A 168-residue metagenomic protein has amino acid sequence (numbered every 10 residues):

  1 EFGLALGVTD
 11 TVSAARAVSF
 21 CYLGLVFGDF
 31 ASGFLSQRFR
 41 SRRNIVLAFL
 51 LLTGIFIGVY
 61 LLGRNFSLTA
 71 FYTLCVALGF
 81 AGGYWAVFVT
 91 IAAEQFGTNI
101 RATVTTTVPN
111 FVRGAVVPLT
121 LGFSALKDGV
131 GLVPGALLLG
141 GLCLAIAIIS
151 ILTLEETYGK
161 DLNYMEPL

Functional and structural regions predicted by a protein language model:
G3-L4, L35-S36, F123-G131: Interfacial helix-cap and linker-helix signal at transmembrane-aqueous boundaries of multi-pass secondary transporters
D29-S41: Helix-to-loop junctions at the C-terminal end of transmembrane segments in multipass secondary transporters
R38-L50: Cytoplasmic membrane-interface "Motif A"-like loop-to-helix N-cap segments of 12-TM Major Facilitator Superfamily
L51-N65: C-terminal ends and interior cores of transmembrane alpha-helices in multi-pass membrane transporters/permeases
Y60-G63, I91, G141-L168: Multi-pass alpha-helical transporter architecture, strongest for 12-TM Major Facilitator/SLC carriers used
T69-G83: Hydrophobic core of transmembrane alpha-helices in multi-pass small-molecule transporters, especially MFS/SLC-type
G83-F96: Intracellular juxtamembrane helix-capping segments at the cytosolic ends of symmetry-related transmembrane helices
Q95-D128: A late C-terminal transmembrane helix in Major Facilitator Superfamily
